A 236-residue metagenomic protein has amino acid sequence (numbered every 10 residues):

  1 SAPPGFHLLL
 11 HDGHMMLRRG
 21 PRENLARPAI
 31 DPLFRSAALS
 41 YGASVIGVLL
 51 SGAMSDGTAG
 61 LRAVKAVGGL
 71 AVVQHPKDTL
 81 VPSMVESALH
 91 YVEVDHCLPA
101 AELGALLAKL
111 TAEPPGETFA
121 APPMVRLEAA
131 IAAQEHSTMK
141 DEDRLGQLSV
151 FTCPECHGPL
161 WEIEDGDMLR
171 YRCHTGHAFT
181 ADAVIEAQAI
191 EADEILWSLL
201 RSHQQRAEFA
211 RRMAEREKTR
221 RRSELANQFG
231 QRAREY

Functional and structural regions predicted by a protein language model:
S1-E215: Conserved acid/base catalytic micro-environments in cytosolic active-site loops
R216-T219, S223: Heptad-repeat coiled-coil alpha-helices
S223-E235: Short, charged, amphipathic alpha-helical segments
